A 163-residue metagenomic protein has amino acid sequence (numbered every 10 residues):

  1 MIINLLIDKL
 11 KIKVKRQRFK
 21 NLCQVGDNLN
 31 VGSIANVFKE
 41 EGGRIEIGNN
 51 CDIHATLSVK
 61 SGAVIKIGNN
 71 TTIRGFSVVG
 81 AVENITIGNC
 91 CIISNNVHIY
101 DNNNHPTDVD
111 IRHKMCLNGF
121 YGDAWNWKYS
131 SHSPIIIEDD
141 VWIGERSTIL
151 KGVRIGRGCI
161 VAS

Functional and structural regions predicted by a protein language model:
M1-D108, R112-G122, W127-D140, R146-G152 (+1 more regions): Domain-scale signature associated with acetyltransferase and cell-envelope carbohydrate enzymes
C159-S163: Short, intrinsically disordered, charge-balanced linker/junction segments flanking boundaries in proteins
